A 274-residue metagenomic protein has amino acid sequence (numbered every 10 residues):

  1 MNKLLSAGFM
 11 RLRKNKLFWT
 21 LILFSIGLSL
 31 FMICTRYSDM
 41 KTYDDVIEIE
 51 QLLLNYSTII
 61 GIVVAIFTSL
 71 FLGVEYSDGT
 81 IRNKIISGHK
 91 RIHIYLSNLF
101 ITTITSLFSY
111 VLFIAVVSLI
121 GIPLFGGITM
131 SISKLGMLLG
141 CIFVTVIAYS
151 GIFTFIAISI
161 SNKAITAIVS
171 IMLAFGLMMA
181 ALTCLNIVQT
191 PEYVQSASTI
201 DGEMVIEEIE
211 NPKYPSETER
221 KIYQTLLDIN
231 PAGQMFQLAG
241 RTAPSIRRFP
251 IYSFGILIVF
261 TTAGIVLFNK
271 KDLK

Functional and structural regions predicted by a protein language model:
M1-S25: Aromatic- and glycine-rich beta-strand/loop motifs that create alpha-glucan
L5-L12, I94-Y95, L99-F100, G136 (+2 more regions): Hydrophobic alpha-helical elements at and bordering transmembrane segments of multi-pass membrane proteins
K16-F18, R91, K163, L273: Membrane-helix interface/capping residues of multi-pass secondary transporters
F18, F24-F71, E75, L96-S170 (+5 more regions): Secretory targeting signals
I22, I229-K274: Alpha-helical transmembrane segments of multi-pass membrane transporters/translocases
T68-S87, R91-I92: Transmembrane helix boundary and interhelical loop/hinge segments in multi-pass membrane proteins
